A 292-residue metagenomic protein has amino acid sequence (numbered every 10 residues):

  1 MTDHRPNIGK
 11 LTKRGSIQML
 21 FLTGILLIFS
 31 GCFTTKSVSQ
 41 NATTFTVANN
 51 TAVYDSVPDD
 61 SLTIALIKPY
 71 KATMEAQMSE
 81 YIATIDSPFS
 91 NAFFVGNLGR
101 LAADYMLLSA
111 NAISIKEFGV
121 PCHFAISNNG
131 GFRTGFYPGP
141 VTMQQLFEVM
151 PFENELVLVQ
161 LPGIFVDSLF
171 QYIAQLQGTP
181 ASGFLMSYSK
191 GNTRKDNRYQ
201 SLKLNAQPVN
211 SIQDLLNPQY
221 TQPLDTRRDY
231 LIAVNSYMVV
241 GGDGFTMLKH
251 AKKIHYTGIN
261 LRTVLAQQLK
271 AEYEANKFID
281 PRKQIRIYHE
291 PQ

Functional and structural regions predicted by a protein language model:
M1-R14: N-terminal secretory signal peptides that target proteins for export/translocation
K13-I25: Sec-dependent N-terminal signal peptides
I28-G31: C-terminal motif of bacterial Sec signal peptides marking the signal peptidase cleavage site
T34-D55, R100-A103, L107-Q292: Feature captures C-terminal
N41-Q77: Start-of-domain marker
S56, S61, T84-P88, S168: Coil residues (strongly favoring Ser/Thr
A76-F93, F245-A251: Acidic/histidine-rich, surface-exposed loop or edge segments in extracytoplasmic proteins
